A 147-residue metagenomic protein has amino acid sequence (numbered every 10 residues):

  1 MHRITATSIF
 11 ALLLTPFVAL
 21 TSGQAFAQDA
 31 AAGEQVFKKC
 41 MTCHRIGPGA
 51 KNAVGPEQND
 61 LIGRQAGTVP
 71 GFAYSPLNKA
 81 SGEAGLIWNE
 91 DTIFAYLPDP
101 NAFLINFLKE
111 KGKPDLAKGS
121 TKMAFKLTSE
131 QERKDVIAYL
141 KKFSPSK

Functional and structural regions predicted by a protein language model:
M1-T7: N-terminal secretory signal peptides that target proteins for export/translocation
S8-T21: Bacterial N-terminal signal peptides
L20-F37, G47-G49, K147: Electrostatic cytochrome c docking/interface patches
Q35, N52-M123, V136: Extracytoplasmic electron-transfer domains, predominantly the class I c-type cytochrome c fold
C40-C43: Short cysteine clusters
F125-F143: Short, exposed beta-strand-loop hairpins at the edges of beta-sheets in extracellular/periplasmic proteins
